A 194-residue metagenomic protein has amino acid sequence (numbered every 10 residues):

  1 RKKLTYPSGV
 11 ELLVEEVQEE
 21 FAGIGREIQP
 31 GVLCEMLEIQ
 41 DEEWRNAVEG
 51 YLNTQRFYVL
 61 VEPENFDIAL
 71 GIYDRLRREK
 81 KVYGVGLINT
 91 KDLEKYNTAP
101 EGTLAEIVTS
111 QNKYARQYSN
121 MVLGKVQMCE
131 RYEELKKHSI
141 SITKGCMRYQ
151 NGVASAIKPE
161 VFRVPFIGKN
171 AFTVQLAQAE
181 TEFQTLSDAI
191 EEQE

Functional and structural regions predicted by a protein language model:
R1-Y6: Low-complexity, highly charged intrinsically disordered N-terminal segments that act as targeting/localization
S8-S187: Hinge-like oligomerization/junction regions that interrupt long coiled-coil arms in large cytoskeletal
A189-Q193: Contiguous, amphipathic alpha-helical segments that mediate oligomerization or scaffolding in large protein assemblies
